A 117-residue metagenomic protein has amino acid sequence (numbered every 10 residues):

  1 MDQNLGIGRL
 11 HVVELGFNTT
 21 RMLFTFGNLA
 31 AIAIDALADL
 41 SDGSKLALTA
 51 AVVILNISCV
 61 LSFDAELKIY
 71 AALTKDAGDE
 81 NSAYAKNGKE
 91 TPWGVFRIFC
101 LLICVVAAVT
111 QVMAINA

Functional and structural regions predicted by a protein language model:
M1-L40: Cytosol/matrix-facing amphipathic helices and coiled-coil assembly/linker segments of eukaryotic membrane proteins
D2, G6-L10, T74-V95: Short membrane-interface loop/juxtamembrane segments of multi-pass integral membrane proteins
N18-M22, L48-S58, R97-C100: Alpha-helical transmembrane segments of integral membrane proteins, emphasizing hydrophobic/aromatic residues
F24-A31, R97-V106: Core segments of transmembrane alpha-helices that mediate helix-helix packing or line hydrophobic substrate/ligand
N28-A47, Y84-P92: Cytoplasmic juxtamembrane interface segments
L37-D76: Short alpha-helical packing/oligomerization segments
L61-A65, E90-R97: Membrane-proximal amphipathic alpha-helices
V105-A117: Juxtamembrane boundary at the C-terminal end of a transmembrane helix
